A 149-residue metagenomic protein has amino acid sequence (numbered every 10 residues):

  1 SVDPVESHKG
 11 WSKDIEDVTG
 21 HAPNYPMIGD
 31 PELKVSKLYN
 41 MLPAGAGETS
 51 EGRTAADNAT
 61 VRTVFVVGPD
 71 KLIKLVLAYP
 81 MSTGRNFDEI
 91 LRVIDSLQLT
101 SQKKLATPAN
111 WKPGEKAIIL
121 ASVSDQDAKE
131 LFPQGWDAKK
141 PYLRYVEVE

Functional and structural regions predicted by a protein language model:
S1-E149: Chalcogenol-based redox active-site neighborhoods
